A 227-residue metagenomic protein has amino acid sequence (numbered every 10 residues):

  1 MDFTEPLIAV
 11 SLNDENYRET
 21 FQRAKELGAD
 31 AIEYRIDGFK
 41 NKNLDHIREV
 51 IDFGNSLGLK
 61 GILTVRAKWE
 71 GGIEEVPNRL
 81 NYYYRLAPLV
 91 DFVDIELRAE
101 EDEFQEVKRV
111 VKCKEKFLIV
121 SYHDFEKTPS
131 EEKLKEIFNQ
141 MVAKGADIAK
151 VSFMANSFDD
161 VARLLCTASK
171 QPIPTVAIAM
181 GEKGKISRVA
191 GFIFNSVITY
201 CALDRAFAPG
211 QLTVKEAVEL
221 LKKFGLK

Functional and structural regions predicted by a protein language model:
M1-K68: Conserved N-terminal beta1-alpha1 strand-loop-helix module at the mouth
S11-N13, A31-K42, T64, V90-D102 (+3 more regions): Catalytic beta/alpha-barrel core
L12-L27, E74-R85, S130-Q140: Short, acidic/polar
G28-D30, A87-F92, V110-V120, V142-I148 (+2 more regions): Glycine-enriched alpha-helix->loop->beta-strand junction motifs that scaffold or abut catalytic
F39-G54, L97-K114, P129-E132, A155-S169 (+1 more regions): Active-site-adjacent beta->alpha loops and helix N-cap segments on the catalytic face of soluble alpha/beta enzymes
G54, K60-D102: Glycine/small-residue-rich loop that forms an oxyanion/phosphate-binding "nest" at active or ligand-binding sites
Y82-V142: Hydrophobic, well-structured mid-protein blocks that either form specific transmembrane helices
A168-K227: C-terminal alpha-helical cap/extension of soluble enzyme domains
